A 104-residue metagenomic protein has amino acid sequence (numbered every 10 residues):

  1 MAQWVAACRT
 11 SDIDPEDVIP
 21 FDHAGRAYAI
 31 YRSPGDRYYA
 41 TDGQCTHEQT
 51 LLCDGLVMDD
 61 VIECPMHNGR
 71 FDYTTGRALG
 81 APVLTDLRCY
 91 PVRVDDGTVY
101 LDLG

Functional and structural regions predicted by a protein language model:
M1-D59, Y73, R77, D86-G104: N-terminal pre-ligand scaffold of iron-sulfur
C45, C64-H67: Short cysteine clusters
R70: Short helix-to-coil "ATP-lid" hinge immediately C-terminal to the conserved N-box Asn in the Bergerat
P82-V83: Short Gly/Pro-enriched turn/cap motifs at secondary-structure boundaries
